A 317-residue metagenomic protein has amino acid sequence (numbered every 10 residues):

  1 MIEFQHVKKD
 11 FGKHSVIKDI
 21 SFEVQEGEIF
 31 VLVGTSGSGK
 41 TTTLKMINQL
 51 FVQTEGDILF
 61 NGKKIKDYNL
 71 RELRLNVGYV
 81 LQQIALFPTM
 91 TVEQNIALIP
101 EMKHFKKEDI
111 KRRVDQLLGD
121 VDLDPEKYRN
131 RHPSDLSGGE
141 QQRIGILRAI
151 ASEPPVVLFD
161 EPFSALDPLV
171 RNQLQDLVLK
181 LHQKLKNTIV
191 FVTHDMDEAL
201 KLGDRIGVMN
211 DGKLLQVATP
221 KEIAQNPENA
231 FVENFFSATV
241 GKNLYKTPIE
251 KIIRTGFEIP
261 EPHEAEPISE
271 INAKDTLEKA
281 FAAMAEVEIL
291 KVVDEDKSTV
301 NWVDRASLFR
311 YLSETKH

Functional and structural regions predicted by a protein language model:
N48: Helix-to-loop junction immediately C-terminal to a conserved catalytic motif
M90-A97: Short coil-to-helix segment of the ABC ATPase nucleotide-binding domain corresponding to the Q-loop/switch region
E108-K127, S134: Conserved ABC ATPase "signature" region
R131-L136, E140: Conserved ABC ATPase signature
E153: Conserved catalytic motifs of ABC-family nucleotide-binding domains
D211-G212: Conserved ABC ATPase "signature" C-loop
V217-A218, N226, W302: ABC ATPase "signature
